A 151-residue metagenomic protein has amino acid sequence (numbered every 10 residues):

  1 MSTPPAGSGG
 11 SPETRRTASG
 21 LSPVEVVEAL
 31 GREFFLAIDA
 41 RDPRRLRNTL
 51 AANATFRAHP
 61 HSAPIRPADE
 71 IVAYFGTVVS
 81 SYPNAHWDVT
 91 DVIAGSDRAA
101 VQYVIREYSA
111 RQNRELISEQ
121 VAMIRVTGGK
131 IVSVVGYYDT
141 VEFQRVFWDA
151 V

Functional and structural regions predicted by a protein language model:
M1-A52, A150-V151: Short, low-complexity N-terminal intrinsically disordered segments enriched in polar/charged residues
S2, V121-R145: Short beta-strand edge/turn micro-motifs at domain boundaries
F34, R45-R47, A54, P67 (+4 more regions): Hydrophobic pocket/interface hotspot
P43-S96: A solvent-exposed, acidic/Ser-Thr-rich amphipathic alpha-helical stretch
S96-I105: A short hydrophobic beta-strand element
V104-G128: Exposed beta-sheet edge and beta->alpha loop/turn motif
R111-R114, F143-W148: A short, polar/proline- and glycine-enriched secondary-structure boundary/capping micro-motif
